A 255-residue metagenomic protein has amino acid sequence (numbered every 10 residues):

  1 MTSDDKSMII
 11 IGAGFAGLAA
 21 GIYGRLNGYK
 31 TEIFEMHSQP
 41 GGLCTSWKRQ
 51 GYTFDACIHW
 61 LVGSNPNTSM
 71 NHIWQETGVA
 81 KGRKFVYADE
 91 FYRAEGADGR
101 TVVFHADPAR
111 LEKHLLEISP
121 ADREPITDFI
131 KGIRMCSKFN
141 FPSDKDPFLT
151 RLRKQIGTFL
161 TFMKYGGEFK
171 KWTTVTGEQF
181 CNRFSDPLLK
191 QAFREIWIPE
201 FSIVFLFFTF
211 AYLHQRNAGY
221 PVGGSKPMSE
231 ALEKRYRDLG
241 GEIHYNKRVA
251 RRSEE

Functional and structural regions predicted by a protein language model:
T2-K138: N-terminal glycine-rich phosphate/pyrophosphate-binding loop and immediately adjacent elements
G12, A121, F169, N217-Y220 (+1 more regions): Conserved aromatic-histidine-acidic binding/catalytic patches
M36, I203-F208: Active-site-adjacent bridging/hinge elements
V79, M135-K138, D186, R237 (+1 more regions): Generic secondary-structure signature for well-ordered alpha-helical cores
A97-V204: Rossmann-like flavin
T209-R252: Helical element adjacent to the flavin cofactor pocket in flavoenzyme catalytic cores
